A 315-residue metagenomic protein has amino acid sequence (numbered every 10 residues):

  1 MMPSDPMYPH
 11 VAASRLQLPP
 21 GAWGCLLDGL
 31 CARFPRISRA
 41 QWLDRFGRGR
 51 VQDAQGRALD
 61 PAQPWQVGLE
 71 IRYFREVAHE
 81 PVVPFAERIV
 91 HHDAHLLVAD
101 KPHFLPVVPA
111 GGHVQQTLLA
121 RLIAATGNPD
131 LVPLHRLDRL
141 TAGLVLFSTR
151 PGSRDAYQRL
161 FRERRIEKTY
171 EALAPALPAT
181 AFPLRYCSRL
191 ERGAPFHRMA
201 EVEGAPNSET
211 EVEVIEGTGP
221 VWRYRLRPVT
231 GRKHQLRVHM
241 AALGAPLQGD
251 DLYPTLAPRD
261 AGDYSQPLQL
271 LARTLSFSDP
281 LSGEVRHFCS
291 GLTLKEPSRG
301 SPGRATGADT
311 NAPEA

Functional and structural regions predicted by a protein language model:
M1-A315: RNA pseudouridine synthases
